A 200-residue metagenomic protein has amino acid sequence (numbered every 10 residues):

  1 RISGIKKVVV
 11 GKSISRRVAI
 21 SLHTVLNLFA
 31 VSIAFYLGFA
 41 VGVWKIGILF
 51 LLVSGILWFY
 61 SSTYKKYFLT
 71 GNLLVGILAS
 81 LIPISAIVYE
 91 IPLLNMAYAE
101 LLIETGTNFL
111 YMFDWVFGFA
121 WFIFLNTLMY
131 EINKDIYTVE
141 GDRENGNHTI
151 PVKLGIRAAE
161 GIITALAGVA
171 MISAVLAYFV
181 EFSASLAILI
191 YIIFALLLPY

Functional and structural regions predicted by a protein language model:
R1-S3, A30-S32, K45-W58, T107-N133: Membrane-embedded alpha-helical segments that form the functional core of polytopic membrane enzymes, especially those
I2-I46, F50, G146-A187, A195: Multi-pass membrane catalytic core of lipid/isoprenoid biosynthesis enzymes
V8-A99: Intramembrane alpha-helical segments
I14, V18, V41, T63 (+5 more regions): Juxtamembrane/transmembrane-helix boundary motifs in multi-pass membrane proteins
L57, A174, I193-Y200: Transmembrane alpha-helical segments of integral membrane proteins
V75-K134, V139, R157-G161, A165-G168: Functional transmembrane core segments of multi-pass inner-membrane proteins
G141-E144: Alpha-helical transmembrane segments and adjacent TM-loop junctions that form the membrane-embedded core of multi-pass
